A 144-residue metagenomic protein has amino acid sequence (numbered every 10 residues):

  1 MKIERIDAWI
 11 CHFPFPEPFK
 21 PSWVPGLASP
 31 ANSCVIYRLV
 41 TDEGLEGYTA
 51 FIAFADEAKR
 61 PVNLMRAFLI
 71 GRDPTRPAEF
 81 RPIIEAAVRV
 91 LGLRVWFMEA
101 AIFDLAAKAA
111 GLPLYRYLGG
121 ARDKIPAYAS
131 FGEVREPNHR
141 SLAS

Functional and structural regions predicted by a protein language model:
M1, W96, D123: Structured loop/turn residues at beta-strand edges in well-structured enzyme cores
M1-Y48: Structured beta-strand/loop patches that form or line metal/cofactor-binding pockets in enzymes
I10, A121, V134: Residue-level detector of flexible, active-site-proximal loop/helix-junction positions within diverse enzyme catalytic
F15-F19, T49-F51, R60-P61, H139: Short, glycine/acidic-enriched capping/hinge loops at junctions between secondary-structure elements
V40-A110: Metal- or metallocofactor-binding catalytic centers and their adjacent structured scaffolds across diverse enzyme
Y117-K124: Flexible hinge/switch segments at interdomain interfaces of large molecular machines
K124-S144: Metal-dependent enolase-superfamily TIM-barrel catalytic cores that perform enediolate-based chemistry
